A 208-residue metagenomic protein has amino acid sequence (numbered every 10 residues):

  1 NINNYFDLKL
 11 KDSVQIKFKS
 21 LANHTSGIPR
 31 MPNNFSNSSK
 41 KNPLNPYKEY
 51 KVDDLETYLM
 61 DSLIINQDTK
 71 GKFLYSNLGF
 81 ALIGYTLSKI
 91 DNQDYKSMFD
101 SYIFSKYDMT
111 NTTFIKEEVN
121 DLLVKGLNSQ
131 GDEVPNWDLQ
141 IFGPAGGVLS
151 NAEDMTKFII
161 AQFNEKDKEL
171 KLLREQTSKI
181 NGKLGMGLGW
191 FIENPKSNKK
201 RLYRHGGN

Functional and structural regions predicted by a protein language model:
I2-K9: Acidic helix-start/capping segments at beta-turn-to-alpha-helix junctions
D12-N208: Short, surface-exposed loop or secondary-structure junction motifs that flank catalytic or metal-binding residues
